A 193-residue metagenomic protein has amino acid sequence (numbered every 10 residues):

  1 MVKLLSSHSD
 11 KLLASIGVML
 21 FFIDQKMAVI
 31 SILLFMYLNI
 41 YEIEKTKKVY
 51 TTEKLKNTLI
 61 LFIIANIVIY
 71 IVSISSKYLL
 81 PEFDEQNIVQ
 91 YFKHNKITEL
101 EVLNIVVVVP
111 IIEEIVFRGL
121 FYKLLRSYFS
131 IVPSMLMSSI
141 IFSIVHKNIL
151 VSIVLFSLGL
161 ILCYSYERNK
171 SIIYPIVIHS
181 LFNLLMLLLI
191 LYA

Functional and structural regions predicted by a protein language model:
K3-I43: Alpha-helical transmembrane segments in multi-pass membrane proteins
S9-L12, D24-I30, K96-E101, I105 (+3 more regions): Membrane-interface starts of transmembrane alpha-helices
K11-L20, S134-F142, L158-L162: Hydrophobic, membrane-inserted alpha-helices
L20-I23, V151-A193: Functionally important transmembrane alpha-helices
K45-K56, Y122-F129, Y166-K170: Membrane-interface helix-boundary motifs at transmembrane edges
T46-V109: Juxtamembrane helix-loop-helix connectors linking adjacent transmembrane helices in multi-pass membrane enzymes
L55, L59, I63, I67 (+9 more regions): Residue-level signature of the transmembrane alpha-helical core of multi-pass small-molecule transporters
Q90-V145: Function-critical hydrophobic alpha-helical transmembrane segments in multi-pass membrane proteins
